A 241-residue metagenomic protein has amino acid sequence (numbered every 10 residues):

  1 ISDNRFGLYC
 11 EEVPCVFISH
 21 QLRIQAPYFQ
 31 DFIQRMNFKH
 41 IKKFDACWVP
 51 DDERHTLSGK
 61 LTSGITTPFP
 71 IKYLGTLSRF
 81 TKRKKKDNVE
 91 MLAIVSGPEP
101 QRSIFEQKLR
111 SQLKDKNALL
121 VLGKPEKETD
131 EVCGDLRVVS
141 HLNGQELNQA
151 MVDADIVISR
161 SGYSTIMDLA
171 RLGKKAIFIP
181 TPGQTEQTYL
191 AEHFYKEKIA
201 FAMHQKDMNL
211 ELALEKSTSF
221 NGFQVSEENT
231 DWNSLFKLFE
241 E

Functional and structural regions predicted by a protein language model:
I1-N4: Conserved nucleotide-sugar donor-binding subdomain of glycosyltransferases
F6-Y73: Active-site-proximal region of nucleotide-activated glycan assembly enzymes, centered on histidine/acidic-rich loops
H20-I24, S78, H141-Q145, Y163 (+2 more regions): Short, acidic/turn-prone active-site loops that include or flank metal/cofactor- and phosphate-binding residues
M36, Q145-E146, T165, N209 (+1 more regions): Short acidic active-site motifs
L61-S63, K72-I156, I166: Donor-nucleotide binding loops and adjacent catalytic segments primarily of GT-B fold Leloir glycosyltransferases
H141, R171-F220: Nucleotide-sugar donor-binding patch of glycosyltransferase catalytic domains
E146-Y189: A donor-sugar binding/catalytic signature common to diverse glycosyltransferases and related nucleotide-sugar
E211-E241: C-terminal amphipathic helix plus adjacent low-complexity, charged tail appended to glycosyltransferase catalytic
